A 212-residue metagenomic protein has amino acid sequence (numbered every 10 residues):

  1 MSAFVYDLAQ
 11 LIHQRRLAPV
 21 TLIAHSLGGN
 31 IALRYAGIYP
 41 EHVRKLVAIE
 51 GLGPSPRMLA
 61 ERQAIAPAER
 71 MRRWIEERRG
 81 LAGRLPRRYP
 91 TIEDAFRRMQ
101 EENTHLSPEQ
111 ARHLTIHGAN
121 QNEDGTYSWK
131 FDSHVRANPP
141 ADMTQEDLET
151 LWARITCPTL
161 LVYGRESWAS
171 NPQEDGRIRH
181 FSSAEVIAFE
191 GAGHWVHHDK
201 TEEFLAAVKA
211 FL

Functional and structural regions predicted by a protein language model:
S2-V20: Conserved acidic catalytic loop of the alpha/beta-hydrolase fold
L11, A207-F211: C-terminal alpha-helix
R15-I65: Conserved hydrolase catalytic core segment
I49-R87: A catalytic-pocket lid/entrance helix-loop region that shapes and gates access to the active site across common
A82-D142, L151: Conserved alpha/beta-hydrolase catalytic His-Asp/Glu region
E149-A192: Conserved loop-alpha-helix segment in the C-terminal half of the alpha/beta-hydrolase fold that carries the catalytic
F189-L205: Catalytic histidine-centered segment of alpha/beta-hydrolase-like enzymes
